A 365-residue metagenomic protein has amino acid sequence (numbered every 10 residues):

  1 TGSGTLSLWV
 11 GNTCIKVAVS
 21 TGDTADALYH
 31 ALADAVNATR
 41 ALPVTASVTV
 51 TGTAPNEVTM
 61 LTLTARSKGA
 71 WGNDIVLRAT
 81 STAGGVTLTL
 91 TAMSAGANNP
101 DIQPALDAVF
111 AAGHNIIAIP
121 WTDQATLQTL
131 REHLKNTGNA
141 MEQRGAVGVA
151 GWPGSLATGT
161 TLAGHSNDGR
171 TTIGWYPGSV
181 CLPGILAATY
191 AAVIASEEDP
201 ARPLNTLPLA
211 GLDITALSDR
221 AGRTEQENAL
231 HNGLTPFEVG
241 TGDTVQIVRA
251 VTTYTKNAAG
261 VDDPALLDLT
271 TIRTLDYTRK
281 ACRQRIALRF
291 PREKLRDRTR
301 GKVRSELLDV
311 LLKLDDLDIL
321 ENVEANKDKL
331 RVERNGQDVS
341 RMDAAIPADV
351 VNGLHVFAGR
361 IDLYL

Functional and structural regions predicted by a protein language model:
T1-I75, I117, N136: Extended, beta-strand-rich, solvent-exposed assembly scaffolds of outer structural proteins
T1-N12, A79-Q103, V109, I214-R223 (+1 more regions): Bacterial flagellar/type III secretion structural subunits and associated motility module proteins, recognized via
G2, P55-E57, A111, M141 (+1 more regions): Solvent-exposed loop and beta-edge segments used for protein-protein assembly and interaction
T21-D23, V48-E57, G96-A105, K294-R300: Surface-exposed ligand/attachment interfaces on beta-rich extracellular proteins
A33, T45-V48, T64-L204: Extracellular Cys-Trp
R40-E57, E142-V147, D297, I319-D328: Short glycine-rich, low-complexity/disordered patches
T206-A216, A221, E225-N228, N232-L365: Structured, hydrophobic secondary-structure cores that serve as assembly/anchoring elements
